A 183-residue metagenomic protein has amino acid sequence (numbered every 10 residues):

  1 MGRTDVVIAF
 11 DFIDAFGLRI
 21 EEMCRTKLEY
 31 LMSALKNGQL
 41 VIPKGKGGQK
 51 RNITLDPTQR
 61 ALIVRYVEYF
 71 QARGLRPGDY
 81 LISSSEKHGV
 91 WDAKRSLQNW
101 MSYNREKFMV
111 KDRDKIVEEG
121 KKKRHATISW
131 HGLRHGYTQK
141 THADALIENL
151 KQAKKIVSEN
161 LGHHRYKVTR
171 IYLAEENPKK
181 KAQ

Functional and structural regions predicted by a protein language model:
M1-F16, I20: Basic, Lys/Arg- and aromatic-enriched nucleic-acid-binding interface segment
M1-G2, F12, K122, A126 (+3 more regions): Residue-level marker of regulatory loop/turn positions in helix-turn-helix DNA-binding domains and in histidine
D5, L18-R19, K46, R51 (+2 more regions): Short, cationic motifs built from Arg/Lys/His that form the positively charged side of catalytic pockets
A9-F10, E21-T26, V157: Alpha-helix N-cap/helix-start motif at helix boundaries, enriched for small hydrophobics
M23, I128, T138-T141, A145-G162: Active-site-proximal segment of tyrosine recombinases
R25-E68: Conserved tyrosine-mediated DNA breakage-rejoining catalytic core shared by Y-recombinases
T58-H125, H131, Y137, H142: Active-site/catalytic core of tyrosine-dependent DNA strand-transfer enzymes
L161-Q183: Catalytic-site neighborhood detector that most strongly recognizes the C-terminal catalytic loop/helix of tyrosine
